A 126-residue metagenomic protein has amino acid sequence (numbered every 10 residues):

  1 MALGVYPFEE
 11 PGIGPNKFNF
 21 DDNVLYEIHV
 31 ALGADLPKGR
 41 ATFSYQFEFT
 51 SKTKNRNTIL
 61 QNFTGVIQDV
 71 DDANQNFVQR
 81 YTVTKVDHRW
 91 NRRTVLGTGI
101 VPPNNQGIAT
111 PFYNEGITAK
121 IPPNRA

Functional and structural regions predicted by a protein language model:
M1-A126: Surface-exposed extracytoplasmic segments
